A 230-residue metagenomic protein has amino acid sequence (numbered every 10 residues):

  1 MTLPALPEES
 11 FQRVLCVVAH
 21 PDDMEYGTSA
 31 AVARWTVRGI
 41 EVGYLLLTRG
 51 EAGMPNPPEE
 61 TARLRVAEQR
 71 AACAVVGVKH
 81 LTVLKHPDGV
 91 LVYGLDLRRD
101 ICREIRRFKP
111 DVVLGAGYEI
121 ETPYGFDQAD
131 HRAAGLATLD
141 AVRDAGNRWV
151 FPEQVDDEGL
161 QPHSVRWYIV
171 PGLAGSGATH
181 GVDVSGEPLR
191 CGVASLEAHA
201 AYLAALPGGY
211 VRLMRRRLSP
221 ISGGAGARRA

Functional and structural regions predicted by a protein language model:
M1-K109: Active-site rim/loop-helix segments in enzyme catalytic domains that contact anionic ligands
M1-L15, G94-A230: Metal-dependent de-N-acetylase/amidase catalytic core
